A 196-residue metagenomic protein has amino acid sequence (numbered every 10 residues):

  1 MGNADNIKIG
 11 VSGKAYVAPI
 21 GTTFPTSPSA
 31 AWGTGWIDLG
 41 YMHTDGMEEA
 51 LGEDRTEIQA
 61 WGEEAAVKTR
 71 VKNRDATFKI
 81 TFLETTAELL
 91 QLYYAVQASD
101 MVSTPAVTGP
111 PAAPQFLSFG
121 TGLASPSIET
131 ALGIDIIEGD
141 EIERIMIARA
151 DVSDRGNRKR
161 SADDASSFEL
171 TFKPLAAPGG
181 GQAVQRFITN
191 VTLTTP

Functional and structural regions predicted by a protein language model:
M1-P196: Signature of extracytoplasmic/envelope-associated structural regions
